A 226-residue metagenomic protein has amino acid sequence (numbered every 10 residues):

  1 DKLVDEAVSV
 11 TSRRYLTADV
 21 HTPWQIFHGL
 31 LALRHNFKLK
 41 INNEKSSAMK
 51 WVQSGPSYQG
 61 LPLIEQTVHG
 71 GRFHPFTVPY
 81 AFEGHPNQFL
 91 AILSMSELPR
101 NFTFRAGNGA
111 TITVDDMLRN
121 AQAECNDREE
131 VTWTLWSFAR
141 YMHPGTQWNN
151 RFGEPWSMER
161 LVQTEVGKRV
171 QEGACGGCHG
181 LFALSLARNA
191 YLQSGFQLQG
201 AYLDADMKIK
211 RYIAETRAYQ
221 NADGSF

Functional and structural regions predicted by a protein language model:
D1-F226: Preference for long, amphipathic alpha-helical scaffolds in soluble/luminal domains and all-alpha bundles
